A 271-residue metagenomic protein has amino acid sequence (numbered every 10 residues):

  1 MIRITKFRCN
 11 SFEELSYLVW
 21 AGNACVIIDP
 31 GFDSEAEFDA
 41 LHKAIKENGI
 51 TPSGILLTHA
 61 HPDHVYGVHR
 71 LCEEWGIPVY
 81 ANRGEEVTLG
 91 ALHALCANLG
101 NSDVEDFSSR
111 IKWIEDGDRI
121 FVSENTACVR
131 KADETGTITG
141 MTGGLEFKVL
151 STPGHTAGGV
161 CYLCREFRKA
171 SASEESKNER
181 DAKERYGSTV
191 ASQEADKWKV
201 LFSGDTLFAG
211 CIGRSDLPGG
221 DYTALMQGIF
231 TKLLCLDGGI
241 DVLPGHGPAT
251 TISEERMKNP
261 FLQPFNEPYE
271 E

Functional and structural regions predicted by a protein language model:
M1-N48, Y162-R168, K199-F202: Conserved beta-strand hairpin/beta-sheet module of binuclear metal-dependent hydrolase folds, prominently
R3, L56, K148: Conserved Rossmann-like nucleotide-binding pocket used by diverse enzymes that bind dinucleotide cofactors
R8, T58, N82, S203-G204: A secondary-structure boundary/capping signal
S11-E13, I114, H155-G158: Short acidic/glycine-enriched loop/turn segments that link adjacent beta-strands
A24, S53-G54, I77, W198-V200: The start of beta-strands in P-loop NTPase/AAA+ ATPase cores
C25, F32-D33, L95, E124-R130 (+1 more regions): Metallo-beta-lactamase
D33-A36, H42-G136, G143-L145, R168 (+1 more regions): Active-site HxH/HxHxD metal-binding segment of metal-dependent hydrolases
